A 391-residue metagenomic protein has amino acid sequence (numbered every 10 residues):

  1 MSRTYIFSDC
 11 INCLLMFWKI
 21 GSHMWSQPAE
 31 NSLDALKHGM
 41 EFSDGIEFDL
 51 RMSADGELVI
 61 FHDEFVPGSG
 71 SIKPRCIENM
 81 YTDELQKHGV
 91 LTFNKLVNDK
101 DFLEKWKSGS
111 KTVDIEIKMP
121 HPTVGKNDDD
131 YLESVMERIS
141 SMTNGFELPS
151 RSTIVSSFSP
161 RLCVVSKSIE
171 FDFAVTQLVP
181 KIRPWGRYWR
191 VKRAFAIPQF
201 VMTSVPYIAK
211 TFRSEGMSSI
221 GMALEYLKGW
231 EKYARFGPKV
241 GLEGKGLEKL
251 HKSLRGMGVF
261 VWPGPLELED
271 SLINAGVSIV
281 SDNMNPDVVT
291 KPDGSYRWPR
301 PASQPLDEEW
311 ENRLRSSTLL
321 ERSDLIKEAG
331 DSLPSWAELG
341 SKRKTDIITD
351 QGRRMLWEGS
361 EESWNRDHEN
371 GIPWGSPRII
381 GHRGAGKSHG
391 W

Functional and structural regions predicted by a protein language model:
M1-W391: Phosphate-group recognition and catalysis centered on beta-loop-alpha active-site segments
